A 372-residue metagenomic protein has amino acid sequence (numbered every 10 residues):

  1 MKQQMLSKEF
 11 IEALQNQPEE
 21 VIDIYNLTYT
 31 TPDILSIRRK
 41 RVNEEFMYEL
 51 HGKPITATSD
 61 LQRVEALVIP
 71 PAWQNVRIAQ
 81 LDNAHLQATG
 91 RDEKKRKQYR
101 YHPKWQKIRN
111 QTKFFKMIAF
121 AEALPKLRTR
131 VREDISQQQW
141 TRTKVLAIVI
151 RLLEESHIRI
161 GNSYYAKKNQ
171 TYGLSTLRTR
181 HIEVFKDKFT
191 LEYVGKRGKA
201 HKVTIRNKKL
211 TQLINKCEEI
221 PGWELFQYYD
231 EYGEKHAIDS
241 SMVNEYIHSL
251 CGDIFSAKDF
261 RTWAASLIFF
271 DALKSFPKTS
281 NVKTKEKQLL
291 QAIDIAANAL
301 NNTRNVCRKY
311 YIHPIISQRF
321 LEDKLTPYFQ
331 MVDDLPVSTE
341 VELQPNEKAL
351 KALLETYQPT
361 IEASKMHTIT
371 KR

Functional and structural regions predicted by a protein language model:
M1-L289, I293-L300, C307-K309, V341-L343 (+2 more regions): A positively charged, amphipathic N-terminal helix/segment that binds anionic biomolecules
I214, Y310, P314, F320 (+1 more regions): Accessory, usually C-terminal, subdomains that scaffold auxiliary metal cofactors
A264-A265, I312-P314, T370-K371: A glycine-rich phosphate-binding loop feature that marks nucleotide/adenosyl-phosphate handling sites
T303-R304, P314: The DNA-contacting recognition helix of HTH DNA-binding domains and analogous helical DNA-recognition elements
S317-R319, D323, V337-R372: Short, amphipathic C-terminal "tail helix"
